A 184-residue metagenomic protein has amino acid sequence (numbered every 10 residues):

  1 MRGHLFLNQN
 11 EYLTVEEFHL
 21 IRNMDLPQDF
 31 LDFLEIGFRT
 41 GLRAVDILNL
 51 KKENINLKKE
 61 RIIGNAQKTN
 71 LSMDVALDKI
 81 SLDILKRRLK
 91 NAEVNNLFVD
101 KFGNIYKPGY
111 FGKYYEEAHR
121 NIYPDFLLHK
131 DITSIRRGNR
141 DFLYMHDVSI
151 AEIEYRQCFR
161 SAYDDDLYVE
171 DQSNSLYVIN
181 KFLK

Functional and structural regions predicted by a protein language model:
M1, L5-N8, F102, N180-K184: C-terminal secondary-structure termini that scaffold catalytic or DNA-interacting sites
M1-H19, T69-K79, A92-V94: DNA breakage-rejoining catalytic core of tyrosine-based enzymes
R2-L7, E11-A44: Basic, Lys/Arg- and aromatic-enriched nucleic-acid-binding interface segment
N23-L26, V75, K113-Y155: Short, basic (Lys/Arg/His-rich) helix/loop patches that form interaction surfaces in the mid-to-C-terminal regions
G37, L48, E154-Y155: The alpha-helix within a helix-turn-helix
T40, N49-K86: Conserved tyrosine-mediated DNA breakage-rejoining catalytic core shared by Y-recombinases
A66-N70, R156-K184: Catalytic-site neighborhood detector that most strongly recognizes the C-terminal catalytic loop/helix of tyrosine
D78-L127: Active-site/catalytic core of tyrosine-dependent DNA strand-transfer enzymes
